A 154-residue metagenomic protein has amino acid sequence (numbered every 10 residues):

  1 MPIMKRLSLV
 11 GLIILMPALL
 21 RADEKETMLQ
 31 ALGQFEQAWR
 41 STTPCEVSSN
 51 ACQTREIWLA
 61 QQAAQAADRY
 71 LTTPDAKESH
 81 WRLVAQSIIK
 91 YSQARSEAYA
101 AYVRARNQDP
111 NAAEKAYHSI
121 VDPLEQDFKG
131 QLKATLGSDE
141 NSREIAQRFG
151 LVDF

Functional and structural regions predicted by a protein language model:
M1-L9: Bacterial N-terminal signal peptides that target proteins for export
I3, A18, C52, A66 (+4 more regions): Intrinsically disordered, low-complexity regions enriched in serine, threonine, proline and polar/charged residues
I13-L20: Hydrophobic h-region of N-terminal signal peptides that target proteins for export in Gram-negative bacteria
A22-Q61, R143-F154: Immediate post-signal-peptide N-terminus of mature secreted/exported proteins
A63, Y70, P74-D127: Long, amphipathic, charge-rich alpha-helical segments that form helical bundles/coiled-coils
Q108-F154: A charged, solvent-exposed segment within the mature domains of Sec-exported extracytoplasmic proteins
